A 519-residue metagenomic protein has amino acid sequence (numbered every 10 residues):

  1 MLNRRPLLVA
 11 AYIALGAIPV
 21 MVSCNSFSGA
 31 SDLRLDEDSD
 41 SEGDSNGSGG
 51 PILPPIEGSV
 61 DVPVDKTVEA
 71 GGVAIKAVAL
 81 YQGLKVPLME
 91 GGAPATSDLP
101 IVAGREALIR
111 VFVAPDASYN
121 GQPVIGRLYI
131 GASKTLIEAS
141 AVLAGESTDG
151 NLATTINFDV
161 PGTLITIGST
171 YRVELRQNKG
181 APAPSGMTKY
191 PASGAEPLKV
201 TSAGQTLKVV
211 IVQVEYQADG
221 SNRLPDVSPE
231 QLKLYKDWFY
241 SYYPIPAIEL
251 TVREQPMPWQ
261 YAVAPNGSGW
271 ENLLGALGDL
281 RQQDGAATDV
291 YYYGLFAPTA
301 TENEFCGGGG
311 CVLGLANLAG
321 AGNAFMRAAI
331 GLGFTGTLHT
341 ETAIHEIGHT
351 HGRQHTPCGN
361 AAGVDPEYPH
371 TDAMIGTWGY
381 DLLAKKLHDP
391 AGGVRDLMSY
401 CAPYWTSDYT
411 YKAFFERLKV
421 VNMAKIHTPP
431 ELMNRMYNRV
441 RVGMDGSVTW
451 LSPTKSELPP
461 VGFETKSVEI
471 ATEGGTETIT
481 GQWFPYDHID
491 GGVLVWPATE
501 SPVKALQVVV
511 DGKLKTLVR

Functional and structural regions predicted by a protein language model:
M1-S23: Sec-dependent bacterial lipoprotein signal peptides
M21-E69: Ser/Thr-rich, Pro/Gly/Ala-heavy low-complexity intrinsically disordered linkers and tails of secreted extracellular
I75-I125, L432-F463: Contiguous beta-strand segments within globular domains
I130-T135, S140-T206: Extended acidic/polar, glycine-enriched regions that form or flank non-catalytic beta-rich accessory modules
A132-N151, E254-P256, T476-D490: Solvent-exposed serine/threonine-rich low-complexity stretches and specific carbohydrate-binding patches
E146, M326-Y404: The catalytic-center signature of Zn2+-dependent metalloproteases
K199-G363: Active-site-proximal segment of zinc-dependent metalloprotease catalytic domains
V394-S447: Catalytic cores of secreted or luminal carbohydrate-active enzymes
